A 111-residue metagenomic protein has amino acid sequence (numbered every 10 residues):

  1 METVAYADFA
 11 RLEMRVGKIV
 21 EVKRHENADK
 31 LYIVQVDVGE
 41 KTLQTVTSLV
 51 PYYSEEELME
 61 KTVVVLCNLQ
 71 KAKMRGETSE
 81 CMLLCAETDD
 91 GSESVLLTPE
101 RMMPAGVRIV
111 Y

Functional and structural regions predicted by a protein language model:
M1-Y111: Phosphate-backbone binding interfaces of nucleic-acid-interacting proteins
